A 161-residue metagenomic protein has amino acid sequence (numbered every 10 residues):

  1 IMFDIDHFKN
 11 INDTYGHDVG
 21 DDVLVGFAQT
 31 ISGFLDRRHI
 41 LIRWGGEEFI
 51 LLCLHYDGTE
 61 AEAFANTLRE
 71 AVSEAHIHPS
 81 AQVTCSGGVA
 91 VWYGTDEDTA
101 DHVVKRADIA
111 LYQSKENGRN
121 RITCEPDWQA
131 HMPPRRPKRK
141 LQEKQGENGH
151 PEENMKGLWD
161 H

Functional and structural regions predicted by a protein language model:
I1-L24, T30-I31, R38, G45-G46 (+1 more regions): Catalytic-site-adjacent helices and loops of nucleotide signaling machinery
N10-D13, G33, E70, I109-Y112 (+1 more regions): Regular, well-ordered alpha-helical segments
D13, L52-Y56, W92-Y93: Residue-level recognition of strand-loop junctions within catalytic nucleotide-signaling folds
A28-S32, E60-H76, R106-D108: Alpha-helical scaffold within the catalytic cores of cyclic-nucleotide enzymes
I40-R43, A81: A short pre-motif secondary-structure segment
E62-A65, W92-P126, A130-D160: Catalytic-core segments of nucleotide cyclases and related cyclic-nucleotide turnover enzymes
S86: Cell-envelope/extracellular polymer assembly enzymes that use nucleotide-activated donors
